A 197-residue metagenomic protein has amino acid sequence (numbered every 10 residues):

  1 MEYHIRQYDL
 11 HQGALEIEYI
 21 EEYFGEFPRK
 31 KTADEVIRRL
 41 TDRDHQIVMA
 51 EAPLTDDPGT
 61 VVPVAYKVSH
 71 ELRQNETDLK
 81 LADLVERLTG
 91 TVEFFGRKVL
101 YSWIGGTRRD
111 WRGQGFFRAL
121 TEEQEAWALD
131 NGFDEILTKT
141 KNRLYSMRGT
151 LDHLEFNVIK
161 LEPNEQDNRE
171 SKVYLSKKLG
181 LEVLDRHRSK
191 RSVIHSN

Functional and structural regions predicted by a protein language model:
M1-V64: Short amphipathic alpha-helix that is part of the acyltransferase structural core
D57-I104, E165-Q166: Conserved acyl-donor/pantetheine-binding loop and adjacent beta-alpha core of acyl/acetyltransferases and related
V99, A128-K141: Conserved GNAT acetyl-CoA-binding A-motif
G105-T107, T140: Hydrophobic adenine-recognition pocket in adenosine-nucleotide-binding enzymes
T107, G113-A126: Conserved acetyl-CoA-binding loop-helix of GNAT-fold acetyltransferases
R118, D130, N142-L161, N168: Conserved active-site alpha-helix within GNAT-family acetyltransferase domains
P163-N197: C-terminal "cap" of GNAT-fold acetyltransferases
